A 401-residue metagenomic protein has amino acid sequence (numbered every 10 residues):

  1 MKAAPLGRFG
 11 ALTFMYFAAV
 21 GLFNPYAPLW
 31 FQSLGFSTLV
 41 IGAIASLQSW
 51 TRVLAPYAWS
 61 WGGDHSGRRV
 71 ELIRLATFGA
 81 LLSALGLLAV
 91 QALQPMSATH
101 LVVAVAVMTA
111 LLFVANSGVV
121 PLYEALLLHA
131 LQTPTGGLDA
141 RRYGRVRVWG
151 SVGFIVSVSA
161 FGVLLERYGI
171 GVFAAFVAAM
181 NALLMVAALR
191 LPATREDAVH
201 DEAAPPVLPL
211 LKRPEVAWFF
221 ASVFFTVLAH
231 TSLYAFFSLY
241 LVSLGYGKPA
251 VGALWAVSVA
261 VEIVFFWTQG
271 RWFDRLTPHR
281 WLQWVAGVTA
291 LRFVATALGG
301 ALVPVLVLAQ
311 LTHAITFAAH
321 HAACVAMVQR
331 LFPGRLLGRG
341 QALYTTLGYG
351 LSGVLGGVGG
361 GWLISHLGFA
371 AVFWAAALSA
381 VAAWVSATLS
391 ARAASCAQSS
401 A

Functional and structural regions predicted by a protein language model:
M1-A3, L191-V223, S243: Juxtamembrane intracellular "pre-TM" segments in multi-pass secondary transporters
M1-R52, V216-L254: Helix-loop boundary and gating motifs at the non-cytosolic
F14, S83-A84, S97-P121, F224 (+1 more regions): Hydrophobic core of transmembrane alpha-helices in multi-pass small-molecule transporters, especially MFS/SLC-type
F31-Q32, G62-G63, V148, L164-E166 (+3 more regions): Interfacial helix-cap and linker-helix signal at transmembrane-aqueous boundaries of multi-pass secondary transporters
L54-R68, L165-E166, V264-P278, I364: Helix-to-loop junctions at the C-terminal end of transmembrane segments in multipass secondary transporters
E71-G86, R280-A295: Structural signature of the two symmetry-related core transmembrane helices
T109-W149: Cytoplasmic helix-loop-helix junction between adjacent transmembrane helices in 12-TM secondary transporters
V172-L189, A371-S390: Symmetry-related core transmembrane helices of the 12-TM Major Facilitator Superfamily/SLC fold
